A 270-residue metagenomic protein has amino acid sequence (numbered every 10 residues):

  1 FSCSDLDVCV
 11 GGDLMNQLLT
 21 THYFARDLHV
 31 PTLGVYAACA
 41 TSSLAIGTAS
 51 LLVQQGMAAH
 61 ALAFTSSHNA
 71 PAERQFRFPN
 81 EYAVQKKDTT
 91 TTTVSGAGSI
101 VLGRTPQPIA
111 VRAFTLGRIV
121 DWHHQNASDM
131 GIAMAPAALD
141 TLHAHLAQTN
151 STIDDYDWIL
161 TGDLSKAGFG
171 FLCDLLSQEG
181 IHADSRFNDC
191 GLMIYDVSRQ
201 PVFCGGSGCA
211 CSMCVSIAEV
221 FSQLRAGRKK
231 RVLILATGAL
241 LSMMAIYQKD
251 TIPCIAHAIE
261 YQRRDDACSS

Functional and structural regions predicted by a protein language model:
F1-D7, T141-D157, Q223-L224: Phosphate/pyrophosphate-binding loops at sites that engage ATP/ADP/AMP, CoA/4′-phosphopantetheine, polyphosphate
C3-D5, G56-F64, I109-V111: Short secondary-structure capping/junction motifs at helix and strand boundaries
V8-Q17, I109-T115: Short coil-to-beta-strand
G12-N16, H22-A59, S67, G131 (+1 more regions): Claisen-condensing/thiolase-fold acyl-transfer catalytic domains that form or cleave C-C bonds in fatty acid
L18-L19, N69-R74, I119-H123, L241-M243: Short, well-ordered, mixed-charge alpha-helical segments that flank or form enzyme active sites
S43, A63-R74, P79-N80: Long, hydrophobic, well-ordered secondary-structure blocks that form the structural core and pocket-lining surfaces
P79-A144, Q148-S151, D184-Y195, P201 (+2 more regions): Condensing-enzyme catalytic core mediating Claisen C-C bond formation in acyl metabolism
